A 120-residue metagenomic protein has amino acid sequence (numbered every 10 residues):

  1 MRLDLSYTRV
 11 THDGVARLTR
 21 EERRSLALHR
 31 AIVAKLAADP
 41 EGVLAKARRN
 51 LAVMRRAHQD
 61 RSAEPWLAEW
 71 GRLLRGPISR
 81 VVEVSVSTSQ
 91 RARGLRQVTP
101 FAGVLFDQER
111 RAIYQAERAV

Functional and structural regions predicted by a protein language model:
R2-V120: Basic, alpha-helical nucleic-acid-binding regions used in initiation and control of genome expression
